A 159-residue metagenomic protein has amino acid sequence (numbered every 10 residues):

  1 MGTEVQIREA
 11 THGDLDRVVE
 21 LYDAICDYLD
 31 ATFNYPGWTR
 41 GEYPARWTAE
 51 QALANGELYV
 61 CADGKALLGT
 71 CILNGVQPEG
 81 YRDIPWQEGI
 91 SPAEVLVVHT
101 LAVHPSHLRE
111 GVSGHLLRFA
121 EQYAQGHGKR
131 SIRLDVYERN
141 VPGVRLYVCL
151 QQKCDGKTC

Functional and structural regions predicted by a protein language model:
Q6-E20: A short beta-loop-alpha structural element at the N-terminal edge of CoA-dependent acyl/N-acetyltransferase catalytic
C26-T48: Conserved GNAT-fold acetyl-CoA-binding loop/helix
N55-C71: Conserved beta-hairpin
I72-T100, L108: Conserved acyl-donor/pantetheine-binding loop and adjacent beta-alpha core of acyl/acetyltransferases and related
V76, D135-V136, V148-C159: Conserved catalytic-core motifs of GNAT/GCN5-like acyltransferases
V103, R109-Q122, R145-C149: Conserved acetyl-CoA-binding loop-helix of GNAT-fold acetyltransferases
L108, L134-V144: Conserved beta-strand-loop-alpha-helix junction that forms the acyl-donor binding cleft
L117, A124-D135: Conserved GNAT acetyl-CoA-binding A-motif
